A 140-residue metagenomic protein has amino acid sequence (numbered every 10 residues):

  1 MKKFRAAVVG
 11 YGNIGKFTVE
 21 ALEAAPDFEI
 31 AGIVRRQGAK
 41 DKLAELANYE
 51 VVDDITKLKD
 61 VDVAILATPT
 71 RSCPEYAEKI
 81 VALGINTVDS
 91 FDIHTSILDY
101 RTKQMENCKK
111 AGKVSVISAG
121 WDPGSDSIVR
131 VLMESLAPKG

Functional and structural regions predicted by a protein language model:
A6-V8, L66: Hydrophobic Val/Ile/Leu positions in short beta-strands of Rossmann-like dinucleotide-binding domains
V9, F17, A24-E45: NAD(P)-binding Rossmann-fold cofactor-contacting core
G12-I14, H94-I97, G120-S127: Gly/Ser/Thr-rich loops at beta-strand to alpha-helix junctions that form or flank small-molecule/cofactor-binding
G15-K16, C73: N-terminal Rossmann-fold NAD(P) dinucleotide-binding loop
A44-I55: Active-site regions of enzymes building and remodeling cell-envelope glycoconjugates
D53, K59-A82, H94-L98: Beta-loop-alpha module in the N-terminal Rossmann-like domain of NAD(P)-dependent dehydrogenases, especially those
F91-S115: Rossmann-fold NAD(P)-binding glycine/threonine-rich loop
W121-D122, D126-G140: Conserved anion/nucleotide-ligand pocket segment
